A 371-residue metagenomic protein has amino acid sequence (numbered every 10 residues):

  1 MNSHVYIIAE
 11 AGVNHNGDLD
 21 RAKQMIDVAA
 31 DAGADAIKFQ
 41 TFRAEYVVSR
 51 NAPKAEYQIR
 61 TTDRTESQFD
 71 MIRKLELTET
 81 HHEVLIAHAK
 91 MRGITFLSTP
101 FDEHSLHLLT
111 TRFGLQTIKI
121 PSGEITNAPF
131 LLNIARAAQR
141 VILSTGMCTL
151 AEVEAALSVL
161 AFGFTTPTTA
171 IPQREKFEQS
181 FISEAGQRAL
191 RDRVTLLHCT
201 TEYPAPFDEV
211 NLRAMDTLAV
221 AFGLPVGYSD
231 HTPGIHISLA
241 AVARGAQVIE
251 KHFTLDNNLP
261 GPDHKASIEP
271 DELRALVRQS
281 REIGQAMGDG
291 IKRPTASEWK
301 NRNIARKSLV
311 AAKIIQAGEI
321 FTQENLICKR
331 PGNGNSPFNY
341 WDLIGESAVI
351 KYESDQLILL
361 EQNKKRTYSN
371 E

Functional and structural regions predicted by a protein language model:
M1-E371: Catalytic cores and adjacent flexible loops of soluble metabolic enzymes that perform enolate/carbanion chemistry on
